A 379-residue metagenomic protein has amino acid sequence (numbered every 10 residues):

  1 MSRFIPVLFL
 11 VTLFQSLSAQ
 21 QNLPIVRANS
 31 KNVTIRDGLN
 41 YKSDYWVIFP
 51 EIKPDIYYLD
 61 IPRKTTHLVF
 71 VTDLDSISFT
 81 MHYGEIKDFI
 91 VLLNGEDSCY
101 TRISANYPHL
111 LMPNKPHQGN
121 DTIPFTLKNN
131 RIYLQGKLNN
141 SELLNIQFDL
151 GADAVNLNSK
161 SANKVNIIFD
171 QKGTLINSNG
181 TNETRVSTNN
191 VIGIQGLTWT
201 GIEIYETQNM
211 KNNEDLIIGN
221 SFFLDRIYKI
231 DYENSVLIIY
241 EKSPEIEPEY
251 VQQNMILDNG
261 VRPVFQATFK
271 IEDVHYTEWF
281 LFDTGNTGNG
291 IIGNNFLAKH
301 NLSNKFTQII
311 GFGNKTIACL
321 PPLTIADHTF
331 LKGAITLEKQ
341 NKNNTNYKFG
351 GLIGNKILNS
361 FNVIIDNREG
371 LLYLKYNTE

Functional and structural regions predicted by a protein language model:
M1-P24: Bacterial Sec-dependent N-terminal signal peptides
A19-E379: Pepsin/retropepsin-fold aspartyl endopeptidases
